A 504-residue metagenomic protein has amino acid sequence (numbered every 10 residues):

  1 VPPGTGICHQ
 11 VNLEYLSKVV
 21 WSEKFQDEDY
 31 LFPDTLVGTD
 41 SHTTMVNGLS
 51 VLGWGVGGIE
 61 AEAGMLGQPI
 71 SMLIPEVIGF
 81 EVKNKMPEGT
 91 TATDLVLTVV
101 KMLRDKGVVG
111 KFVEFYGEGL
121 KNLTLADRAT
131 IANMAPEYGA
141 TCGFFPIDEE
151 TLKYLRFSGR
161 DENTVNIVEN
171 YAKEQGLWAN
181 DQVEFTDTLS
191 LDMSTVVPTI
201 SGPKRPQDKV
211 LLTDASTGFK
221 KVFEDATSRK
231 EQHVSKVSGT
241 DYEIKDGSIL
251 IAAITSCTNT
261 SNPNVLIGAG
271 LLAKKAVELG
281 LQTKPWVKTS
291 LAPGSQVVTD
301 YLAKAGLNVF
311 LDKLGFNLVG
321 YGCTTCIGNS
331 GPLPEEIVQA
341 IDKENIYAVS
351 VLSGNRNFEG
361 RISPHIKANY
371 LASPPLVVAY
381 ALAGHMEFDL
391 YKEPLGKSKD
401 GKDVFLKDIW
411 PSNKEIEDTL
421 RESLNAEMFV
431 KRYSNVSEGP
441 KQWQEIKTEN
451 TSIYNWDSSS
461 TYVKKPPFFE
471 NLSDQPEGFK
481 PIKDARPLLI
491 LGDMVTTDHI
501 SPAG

Functional and structural regions predicted by a protein language model:
P2-G4, Q10, S17, E23-W178 (+5 more regions): Mobile "lid/hinge" segments at catalytic clefts and subdomain interfaces of large enzymes
T5, V11, S17-F25, D29-F32 (+5 more regions): Non-catalytic terminal/interface segments that mediate subunit docking, oligomerization, and allosteric communication
M72, G107, V183-F185, K204 (+4 more regions): A generic structural signal for short, solvent-exposed coil/turn residues that cap or connect secondary-structure
P75-V77, G110, T186-T188, Q207 (+3 more regions): Sequence-level motif detector for i,i+2 pairs with an aromatic at +2
L125-N133, Y138-Y242, N259: C-terminal nucleotide
V309-F316: Glycine-rich and small/hydrophobic secondary-structure elements
